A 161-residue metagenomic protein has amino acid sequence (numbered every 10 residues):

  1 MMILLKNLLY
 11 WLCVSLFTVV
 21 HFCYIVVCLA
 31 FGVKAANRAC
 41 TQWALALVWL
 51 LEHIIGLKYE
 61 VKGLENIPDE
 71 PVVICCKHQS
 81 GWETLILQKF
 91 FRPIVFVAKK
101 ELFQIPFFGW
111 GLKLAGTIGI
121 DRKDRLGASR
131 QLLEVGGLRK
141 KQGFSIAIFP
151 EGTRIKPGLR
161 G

Functional and structural regions predicted by a protein language model:
M1-E60, W110-G111, A115: A transmembrane-helix-recognition feature enriched in membrane-embedded lipid enzymes and envelope glyco-/phospholipid
I54, K58-G161: Soluble catalytic domains of membrane acyltransferases
